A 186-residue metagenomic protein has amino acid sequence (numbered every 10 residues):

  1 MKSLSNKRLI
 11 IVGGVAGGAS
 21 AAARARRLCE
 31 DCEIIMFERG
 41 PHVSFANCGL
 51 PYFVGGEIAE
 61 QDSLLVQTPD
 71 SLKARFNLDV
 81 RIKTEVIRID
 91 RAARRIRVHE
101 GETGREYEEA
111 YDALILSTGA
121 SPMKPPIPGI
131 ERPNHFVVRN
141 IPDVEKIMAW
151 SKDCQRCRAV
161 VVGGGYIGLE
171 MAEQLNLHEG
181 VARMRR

Functional and structural regions predicted by a protein language model:
M1-I10, D70-A159: FAD-binding core/adjacent interface of flavoenzyme oxidoreductases
K2-D79, A172-R186: Beta1-alpha1 glycine-rich phosphate/pyrophosphate-binding loop at the start of Rossmann-like nucleotide-binding domains
G13-A16, R139-N140, G163-G165: Glycine-rich Rossmann-fold phosphate-binding loop(s) that bind the pyrophosphate of adenine dinucleotide cofactors
G14, R39, T84, T118-G119 (+1 more regions): Fold-independent oxyanion-binding glycine-rich loops and adjacent beta-strand/coil segments at enzyme active sites
G17, H42, R88, T103 (+1 more regions): Glycine-/small-residue-rich active-site loops that bind phosphorylated ligands and cofactors
G17-G18, M123, D143, I167: Short phosphate-engaging motifs
K146-R186: Rossmann-like NAD(P)H-binding beta-loop-alpha module
